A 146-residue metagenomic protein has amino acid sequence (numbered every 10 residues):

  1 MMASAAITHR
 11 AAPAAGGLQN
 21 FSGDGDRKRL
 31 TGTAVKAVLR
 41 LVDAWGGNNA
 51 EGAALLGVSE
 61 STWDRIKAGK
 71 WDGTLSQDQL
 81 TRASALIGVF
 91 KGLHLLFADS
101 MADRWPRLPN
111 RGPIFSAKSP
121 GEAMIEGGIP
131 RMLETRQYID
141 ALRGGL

Functional and structural regions predicted by a protein language model:
M1-L146: Non-transmembrane "mature" sequence context
